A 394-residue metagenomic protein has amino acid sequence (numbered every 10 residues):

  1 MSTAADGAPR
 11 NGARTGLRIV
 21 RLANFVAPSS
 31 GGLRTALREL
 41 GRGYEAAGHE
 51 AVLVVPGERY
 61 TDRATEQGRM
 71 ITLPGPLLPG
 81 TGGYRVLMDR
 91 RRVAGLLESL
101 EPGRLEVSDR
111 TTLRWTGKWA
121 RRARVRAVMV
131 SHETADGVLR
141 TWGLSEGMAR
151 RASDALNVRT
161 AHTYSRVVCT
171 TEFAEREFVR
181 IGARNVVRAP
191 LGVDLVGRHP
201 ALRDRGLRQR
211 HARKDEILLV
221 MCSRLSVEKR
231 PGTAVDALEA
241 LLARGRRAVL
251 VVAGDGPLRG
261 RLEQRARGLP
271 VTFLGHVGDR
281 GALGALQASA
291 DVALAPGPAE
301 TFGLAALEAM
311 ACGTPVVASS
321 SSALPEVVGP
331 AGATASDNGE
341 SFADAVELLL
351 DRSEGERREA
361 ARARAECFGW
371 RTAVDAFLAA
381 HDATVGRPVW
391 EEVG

Functional and structural regions predicted by a protein language model:
V55, I71-P74, R150, D154-R203 (+1 more regions): Donor nucleotide-sugar binding/catalytic pocket of nucleotide-sugar-dependent glycosyltransferases
L202, R208, A212-E239: Conserved donor-binding/catalytic core segment of Leloir-type glycosyltransferases
G260-V277, G281: Nucleotide-activated donor-binding/catalytic signature segment of Leloir-type glycosyltransferases, i.e., the conserved
F273, G329-E340, E347-E354: Conserved acidic donor-binding segment of nucleotide-sugar-dependent glycosyltransferases
H276, A285-A290: Short alpha-helical donor nucleotide-sugar binding micro-motif in glycosyltransferases
P298: Aromatic "clamp/platform" in nucleotide-sugar-dependent glycosyltransferases that forms part of the donor/acceptor
P315-A318: Short hydrophobic beta-strand element within catalytic cores of glycosyltransferases and related nucleotide-activated
G355-D382, V389, G394: A charged, aromatic-enriched C-terminal amphipathic alpha-helix characteristic of glycosyltransferases across folds
